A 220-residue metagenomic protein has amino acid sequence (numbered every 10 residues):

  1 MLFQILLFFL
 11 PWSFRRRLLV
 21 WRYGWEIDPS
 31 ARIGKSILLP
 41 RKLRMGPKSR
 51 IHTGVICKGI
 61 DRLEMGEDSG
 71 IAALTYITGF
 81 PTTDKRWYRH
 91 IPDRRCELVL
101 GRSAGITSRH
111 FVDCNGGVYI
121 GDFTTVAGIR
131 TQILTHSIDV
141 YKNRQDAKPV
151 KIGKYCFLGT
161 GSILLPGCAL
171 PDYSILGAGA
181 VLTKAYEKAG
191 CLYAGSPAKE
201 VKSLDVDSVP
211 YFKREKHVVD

Functional and structural regions predicted by a protein language model:
M1-Q132, G153-Y155, G161-L164, D172 (+2 more regions): Domain-scale signature associated with acetyltransferase and cell-envelope carbohydrate enzymes
N115, K142-R144, G167: Short histidine-centered beta-strand/loop micro-motifs that create catalytic or ligand/metal-coordination sites
R130-A147, Y155: A contiguous binding-surface segment within folded domains or other stable secondary-structure elements
S137, A185-Y186: Nucleotide-sugar donor-binding loop of glycosyltransferases
V140-Y141, P166, A189-G190: Short glycine/proline-enriched, acidic/aromatic patches that form the donor-sugar handling elements
C168, A180, Y186: Short beta-to-alpha loop/turn elements within the nucleotide-binding domains of ABC transporters
